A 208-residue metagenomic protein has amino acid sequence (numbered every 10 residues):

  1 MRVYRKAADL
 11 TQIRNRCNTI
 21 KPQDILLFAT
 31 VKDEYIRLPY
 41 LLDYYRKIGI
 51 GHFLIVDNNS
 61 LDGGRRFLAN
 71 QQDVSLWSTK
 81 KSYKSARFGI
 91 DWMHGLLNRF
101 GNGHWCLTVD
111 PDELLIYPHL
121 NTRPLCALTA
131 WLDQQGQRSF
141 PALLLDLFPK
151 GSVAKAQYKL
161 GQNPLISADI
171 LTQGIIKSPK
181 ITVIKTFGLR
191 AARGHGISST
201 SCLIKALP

Functional and structural regions predicted by a protein language model:
M1-D43: N-proximal low-complexity "stem/linker" segments adjacent to membrane-targeting elements
M1-V3, H119-P208: Catalytic-site signature of metal-activated, phosphate-bearing donor transferases, centered on the GT-A/GT-A-like
R5, T19, G63-V109, I116-T122: Active-site-proximal specificity loops/subdomain of glycosyltransferases
A29, V56-R65: Ser/Thr-glycine-rich phosphate-binding loops at phosphate-binding pockets of nucleotides, nucleotide cofactors
D43-G51: Short, acidic, metal-binding catalytic loop of nucleotide-sugar glycosyltransferases
G49-I50, N102, D110, G136: Short loop/turn motifs at secondary-structure junctions
G51-N59, T79: Short beta-strand/loop segment that forms part of the nucleotide-sugar
